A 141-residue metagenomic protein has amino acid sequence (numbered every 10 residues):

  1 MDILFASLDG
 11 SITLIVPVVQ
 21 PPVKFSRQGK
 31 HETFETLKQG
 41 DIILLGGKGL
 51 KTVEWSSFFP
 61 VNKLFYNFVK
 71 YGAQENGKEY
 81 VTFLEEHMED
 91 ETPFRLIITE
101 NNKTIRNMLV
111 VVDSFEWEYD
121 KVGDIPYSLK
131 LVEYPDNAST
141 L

Functional and structural regions predicted by a protein language model:
M1-L141: Acidic, Ser/Thr- and Gly-enriched intrinsically disordered low-complexity segments
